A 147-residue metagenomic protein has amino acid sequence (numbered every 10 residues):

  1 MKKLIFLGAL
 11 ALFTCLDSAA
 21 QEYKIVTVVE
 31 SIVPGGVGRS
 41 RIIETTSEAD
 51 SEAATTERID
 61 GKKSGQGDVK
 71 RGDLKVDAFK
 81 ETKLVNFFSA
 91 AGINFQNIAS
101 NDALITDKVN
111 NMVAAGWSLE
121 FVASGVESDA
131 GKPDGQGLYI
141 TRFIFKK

Functional and structural regions predicted by a protein language model:
M1-Y23: Bacterial Sec-dependent N-terminal signal peptides
D17-K147: Terminus-proximal functional modules
